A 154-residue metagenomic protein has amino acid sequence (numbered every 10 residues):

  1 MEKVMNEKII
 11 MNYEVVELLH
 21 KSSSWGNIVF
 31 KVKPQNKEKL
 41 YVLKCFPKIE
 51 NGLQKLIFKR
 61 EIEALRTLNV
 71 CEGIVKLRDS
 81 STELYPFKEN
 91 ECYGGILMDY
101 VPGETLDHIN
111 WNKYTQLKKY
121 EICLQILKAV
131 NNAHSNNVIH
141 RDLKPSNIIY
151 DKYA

Functional and structural regions predicted by a protein language model:
K8-K33: ATP-binding glycine-rich phosphate-binding loop
F30-F58: ATP-binding glycine-rich loop module of kinase domains
K55-T67: AlphaC helix of the eukaryotic protein kinase fold
V70-Y85: Conserved HxN/HPN-centered segment at the entrance to the catalytic loop of eukaryotic protein kinase-like domains
E89-E104: Conserved short submotifs of the Hanks-type protein kinase catalytic core that shape the nucleotide-binding pocket
T105-T115: AlphaC helix of the protein kinase catalytic domain
I122-C123: Activation segment signature within eukaryotic-like protein kinase domains
H134-Y150: Catalytic-loop of the protein kinase fold
